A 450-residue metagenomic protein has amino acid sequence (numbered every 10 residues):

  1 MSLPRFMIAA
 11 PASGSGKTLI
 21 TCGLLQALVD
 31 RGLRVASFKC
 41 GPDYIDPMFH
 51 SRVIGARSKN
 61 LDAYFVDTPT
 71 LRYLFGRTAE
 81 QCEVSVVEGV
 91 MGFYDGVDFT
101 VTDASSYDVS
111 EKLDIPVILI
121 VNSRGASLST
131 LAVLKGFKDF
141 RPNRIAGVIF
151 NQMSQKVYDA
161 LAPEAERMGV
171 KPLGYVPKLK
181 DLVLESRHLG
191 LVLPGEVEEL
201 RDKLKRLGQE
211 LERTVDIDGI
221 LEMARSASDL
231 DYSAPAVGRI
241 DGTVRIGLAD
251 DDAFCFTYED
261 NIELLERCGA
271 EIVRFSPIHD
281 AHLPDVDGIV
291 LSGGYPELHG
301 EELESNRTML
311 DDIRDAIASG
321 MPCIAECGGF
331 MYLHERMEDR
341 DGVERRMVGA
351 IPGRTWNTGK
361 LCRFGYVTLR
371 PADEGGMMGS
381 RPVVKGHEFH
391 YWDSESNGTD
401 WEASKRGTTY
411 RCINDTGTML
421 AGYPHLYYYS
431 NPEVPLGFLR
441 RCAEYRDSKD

Functional and structural regions predicted by a protein language model:
S2-L19, L25-L113, V121-R144, Q155-D159: ATP-dependent carboxylate-amine ligase catalytic core
R5, L33-A36, T243-R245, E271 (+1 more regions): Residues that mark the start of a beta-strand
M7, V86-E88, I118, I149 (+2 more regions): Structural motif
I115, V170, A318-P322: A short helix->loop->beta-strand "cap" motif at the edges of active sites that frequently abuts
S127-G238: Internal gly/pro-rich beta-alpha loop/helix module that stabilizes soluble enzyme cofactors or their anionic handles
R213, I240-G242, F254-L264, E271 (+2 more regions): C-terminal and late-domain segments of enzyme folds
V244-A318: Phosphate-binding active sites in nucleotide-utilizing proteins
P296-D373: Cysteine-nucleophile active-site neighborhood
